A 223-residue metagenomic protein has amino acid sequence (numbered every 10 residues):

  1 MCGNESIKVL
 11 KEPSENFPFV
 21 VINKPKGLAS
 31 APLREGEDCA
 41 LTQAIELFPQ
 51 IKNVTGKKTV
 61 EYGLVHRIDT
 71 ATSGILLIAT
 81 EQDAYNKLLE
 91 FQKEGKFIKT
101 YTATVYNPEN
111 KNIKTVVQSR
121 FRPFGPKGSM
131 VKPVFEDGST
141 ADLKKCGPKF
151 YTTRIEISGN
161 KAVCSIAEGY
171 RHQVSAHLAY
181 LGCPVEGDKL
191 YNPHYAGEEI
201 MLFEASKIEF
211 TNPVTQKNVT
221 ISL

Functional and structural regions predicted by a protein language model:
M1-L223: RNA pseudouridine synthases
